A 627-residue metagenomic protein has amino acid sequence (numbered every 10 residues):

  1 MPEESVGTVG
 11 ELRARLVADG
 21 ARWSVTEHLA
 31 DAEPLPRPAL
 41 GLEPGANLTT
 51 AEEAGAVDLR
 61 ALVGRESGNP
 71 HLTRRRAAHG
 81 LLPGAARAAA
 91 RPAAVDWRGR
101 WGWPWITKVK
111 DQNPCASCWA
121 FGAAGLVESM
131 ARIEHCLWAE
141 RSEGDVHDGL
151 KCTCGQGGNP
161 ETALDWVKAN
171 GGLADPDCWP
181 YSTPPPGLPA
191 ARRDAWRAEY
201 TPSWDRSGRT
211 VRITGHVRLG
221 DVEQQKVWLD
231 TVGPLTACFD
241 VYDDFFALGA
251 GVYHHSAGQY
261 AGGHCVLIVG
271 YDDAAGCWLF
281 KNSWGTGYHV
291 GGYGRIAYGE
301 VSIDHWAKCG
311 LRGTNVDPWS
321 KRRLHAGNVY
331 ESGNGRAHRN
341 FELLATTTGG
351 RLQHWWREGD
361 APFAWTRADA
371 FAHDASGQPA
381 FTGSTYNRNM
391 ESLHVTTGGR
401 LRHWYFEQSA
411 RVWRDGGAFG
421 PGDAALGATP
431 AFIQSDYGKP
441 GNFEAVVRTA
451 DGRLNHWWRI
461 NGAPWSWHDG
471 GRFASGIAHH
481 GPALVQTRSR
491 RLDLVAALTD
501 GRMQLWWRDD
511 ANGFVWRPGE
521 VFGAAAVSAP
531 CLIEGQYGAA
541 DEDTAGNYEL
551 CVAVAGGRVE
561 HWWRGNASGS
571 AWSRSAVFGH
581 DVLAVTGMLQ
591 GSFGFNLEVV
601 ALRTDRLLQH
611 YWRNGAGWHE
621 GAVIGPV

Functional and structural regions predicted by a protein language model:
M1-K321: Catalytic-core signature of thiol
W319-V627: A structural motif
